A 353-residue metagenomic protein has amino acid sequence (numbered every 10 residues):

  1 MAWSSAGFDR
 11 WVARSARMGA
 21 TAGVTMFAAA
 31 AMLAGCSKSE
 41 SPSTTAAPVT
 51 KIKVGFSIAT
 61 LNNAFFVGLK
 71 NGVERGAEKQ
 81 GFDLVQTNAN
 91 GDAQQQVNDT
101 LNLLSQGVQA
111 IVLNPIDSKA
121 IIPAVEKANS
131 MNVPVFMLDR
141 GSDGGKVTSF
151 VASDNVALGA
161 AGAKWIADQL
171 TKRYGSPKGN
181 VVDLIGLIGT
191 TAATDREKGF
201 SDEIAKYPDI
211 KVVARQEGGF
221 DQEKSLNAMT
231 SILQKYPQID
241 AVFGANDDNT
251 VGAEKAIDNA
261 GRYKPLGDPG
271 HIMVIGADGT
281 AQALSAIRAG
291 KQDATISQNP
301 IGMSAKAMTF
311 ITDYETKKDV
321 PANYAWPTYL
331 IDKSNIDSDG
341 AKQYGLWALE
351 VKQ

Functional and structural regions predicted by a protein language model:
A2-A34: Sec-dependent bacterial lipoprotein signal peptides
W3, C36-Q353: A residue-level marker of the well-folded mature domains of exported/periplasmic proteins
